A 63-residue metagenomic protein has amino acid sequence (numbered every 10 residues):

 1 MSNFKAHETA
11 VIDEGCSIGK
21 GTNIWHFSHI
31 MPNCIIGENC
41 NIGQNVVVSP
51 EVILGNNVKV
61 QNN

Functional and structural regions predicted by a protein language model:
H7-E8, D13-E14, G19-K20, W25-H26 (+6 more regions): Left-handed beta-helix
